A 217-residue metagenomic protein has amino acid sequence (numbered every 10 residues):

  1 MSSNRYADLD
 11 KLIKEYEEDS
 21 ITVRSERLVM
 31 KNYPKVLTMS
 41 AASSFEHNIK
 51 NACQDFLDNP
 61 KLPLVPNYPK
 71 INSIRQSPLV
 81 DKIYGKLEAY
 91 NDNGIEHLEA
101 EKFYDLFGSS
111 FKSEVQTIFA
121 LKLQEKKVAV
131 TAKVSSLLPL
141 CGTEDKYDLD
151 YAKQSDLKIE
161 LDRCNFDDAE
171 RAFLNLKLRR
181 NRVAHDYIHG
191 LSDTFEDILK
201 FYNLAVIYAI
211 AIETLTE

Functional and structural regions predicted by a protein language model:
M1, S25-L37, A41, L161 (+3 more regions): Non-transmembrane, amphipathic alpha-helical segments
M1-M39, N51-F56, L62-N72: Charged alpha-helical initiation segments
K14-E17, K177, N181-A184, I188: Regular secondary-structure segments
E17-L28, D156-D162, A184-H185: Short, charged/polar, low-complexity loop and linker segments that flank or interrupt alpha-helical bundles
S40, C53-L161: Helix-loop junctions and short alpha-helical segments
S43-H47: Long, contiguous alpha-helical bundle segments
N48-P60, N91, A184-L191, I212-E217: Long, hydrophobic, amphipathic alpha-helical segments used as structural scaffolds
A132-R182, F195-E217: Amphipathic, Lys/Arg-enriched alpha-helical patches that create a basic surface for binding polyanionic ligands
